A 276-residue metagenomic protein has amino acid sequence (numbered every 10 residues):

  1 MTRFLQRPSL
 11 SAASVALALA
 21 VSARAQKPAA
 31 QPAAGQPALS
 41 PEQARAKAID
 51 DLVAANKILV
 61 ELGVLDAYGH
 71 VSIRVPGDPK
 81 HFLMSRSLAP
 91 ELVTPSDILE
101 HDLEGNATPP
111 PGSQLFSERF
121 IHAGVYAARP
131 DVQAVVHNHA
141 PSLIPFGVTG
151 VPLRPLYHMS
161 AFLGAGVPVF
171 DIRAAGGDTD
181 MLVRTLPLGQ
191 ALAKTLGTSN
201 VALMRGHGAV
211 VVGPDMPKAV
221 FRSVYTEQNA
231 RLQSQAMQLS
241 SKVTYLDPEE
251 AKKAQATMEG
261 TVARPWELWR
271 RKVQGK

Functional and structural regions predicted by a protein language model:
M1-A13: Bacterial N-terminal signal peptides that target proteins for export
M1-T2, A18, Q36-L39: Intrinsically disordered, low-complexity regions
R3-F4, R24, P28: Generic N-terminal simple sequence motifs
A13-V15, G63: Generic marker of residues within folded, mature protein domains
A16-A23: Hydrophobic h-region of N-terminal signal peptides that target proteins for export in Gram-negative bacteria
Q26-K276: Glycine-rich flexible loops
